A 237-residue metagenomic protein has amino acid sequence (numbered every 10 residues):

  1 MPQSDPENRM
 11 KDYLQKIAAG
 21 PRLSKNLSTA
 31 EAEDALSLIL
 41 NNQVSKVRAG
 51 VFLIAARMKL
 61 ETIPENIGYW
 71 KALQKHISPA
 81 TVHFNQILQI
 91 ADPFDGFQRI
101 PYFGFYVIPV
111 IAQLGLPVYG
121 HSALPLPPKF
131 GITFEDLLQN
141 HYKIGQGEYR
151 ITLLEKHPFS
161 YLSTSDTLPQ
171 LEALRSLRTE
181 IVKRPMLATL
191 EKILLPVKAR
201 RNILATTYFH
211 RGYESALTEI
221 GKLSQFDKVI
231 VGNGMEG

Functional and structural regions predicted by a protein language model:
M1-I100, L114, V118: Acidic, glycine/proline-rich low-complexity segments that act as flexible tails and inter-domain linkers
R9-Y13, S28-A35, S45-R48, T62-Y69 (+8 more regions): General structural feature for long, well-ordered alpha-helical segments within catalytic domains of soluble enzymes
F52, L138, E191: Residue-level signal for inorganic ion chemistry
L53-R57, P127, F134, L195-L204: Active-site-proximal beta-alpha loop/turn segments in soluble metabolic enzymes
N85-L154, S160: A generic, well-ordered mixed alpha/beta core segment in the N-terminal half of proteins
L126-K129, P169, G237: Short gly/pro/ser/thr-enriched loop/turn and capping motifs at secondary-structure boundaries
G147-Y208: Phosphate/diphosphate-binding glycine-rich loops and adjacent basic-rich segments that engage nucleotide
L187, L194-V197, N202-G237: Conserved mixed alpha/beta catalytic, RNA-binding, or beta-rich assembly cores of soluble enzyme, regulatory
